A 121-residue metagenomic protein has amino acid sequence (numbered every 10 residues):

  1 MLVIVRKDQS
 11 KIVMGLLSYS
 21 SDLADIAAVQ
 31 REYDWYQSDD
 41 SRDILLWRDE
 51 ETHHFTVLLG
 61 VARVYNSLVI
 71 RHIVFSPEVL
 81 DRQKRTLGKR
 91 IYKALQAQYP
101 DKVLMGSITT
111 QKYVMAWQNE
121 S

Functional and structural regions predicted by a protein language model:
M1-A28: Short amphipathic alpha-helix that is part of the acyltransferase structural core
A27-W35: Short, basic/aromatic recognition patches
D40-V57: Conserved beta-hairpin
T56-L59, I73: Conserved GNAT-family N-acetyltransferase fold
N66-E78: Conserved acetyl-CoA binding element of GNAT-fold acetyltransferases
L80-A97: Conserved acetyl-CoA-binding loop-helix of GNAT-fold acetyltransferases
Q96-K112, Q118-N119: Conserved GNAT acetyl-CoA-binding A-motif
